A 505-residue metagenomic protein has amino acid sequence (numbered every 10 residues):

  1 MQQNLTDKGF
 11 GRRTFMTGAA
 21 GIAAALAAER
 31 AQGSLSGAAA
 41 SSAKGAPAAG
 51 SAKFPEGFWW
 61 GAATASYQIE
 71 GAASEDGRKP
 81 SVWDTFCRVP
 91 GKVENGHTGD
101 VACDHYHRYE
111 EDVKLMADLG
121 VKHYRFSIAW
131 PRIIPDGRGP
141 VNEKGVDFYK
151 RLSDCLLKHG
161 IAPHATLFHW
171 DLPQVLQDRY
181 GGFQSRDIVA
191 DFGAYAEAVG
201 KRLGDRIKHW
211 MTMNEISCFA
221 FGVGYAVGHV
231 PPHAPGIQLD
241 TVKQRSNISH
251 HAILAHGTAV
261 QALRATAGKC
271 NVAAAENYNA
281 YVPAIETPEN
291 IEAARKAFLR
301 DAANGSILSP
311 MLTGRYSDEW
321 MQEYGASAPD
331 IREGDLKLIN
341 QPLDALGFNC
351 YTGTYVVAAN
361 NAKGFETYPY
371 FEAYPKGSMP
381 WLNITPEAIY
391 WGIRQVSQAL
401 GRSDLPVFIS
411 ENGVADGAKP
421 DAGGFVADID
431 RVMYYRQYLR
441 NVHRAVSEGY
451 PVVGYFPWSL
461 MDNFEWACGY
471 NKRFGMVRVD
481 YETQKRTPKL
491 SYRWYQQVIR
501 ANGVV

Functional and structural regions predicted by a protein language model:
M1-F10, A38: N-terminal secretory signal peptides
F10-L26: N-terminal export leaders
G18-G21, S41-E56: Mature N-terminal, pre-catalytic/accessory segment of carbohydrate-active enzymes
R30-A40: Signal peptide processing junction and immediate N-terminal pro/mature segment of secreted/exported proteins
A48-P90, D136-G137, V146-V505: Active-site region of glycoside hydrolase catalytic domains
G71-Y149, A165: Active-site-adjacent substrate/metal-binding segments within catalytic domains of carbohydrate-active enzymes
